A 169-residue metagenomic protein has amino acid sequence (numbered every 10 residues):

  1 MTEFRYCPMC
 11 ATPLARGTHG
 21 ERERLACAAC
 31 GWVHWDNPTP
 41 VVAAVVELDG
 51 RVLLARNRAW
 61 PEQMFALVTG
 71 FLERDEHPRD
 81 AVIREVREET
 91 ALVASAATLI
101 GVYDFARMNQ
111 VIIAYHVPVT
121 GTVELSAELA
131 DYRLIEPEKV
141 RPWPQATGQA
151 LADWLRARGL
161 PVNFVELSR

Functional and structural regions predicted by a protein language model:
T2-A43: Acidic, metal-coordinating catalytic segment for phosphate/diphosphate chemistry, firing primarily on the Nudix
G17-T18, V93-G101: A short coil-to-beta-strand element that immediately follows conserved catalytic motifs
P40-V42, G50, V111-I113, A130: Change "...and in nucleic-acid phosphodiester-cleaving endonucleases..." to "...and in nucleic-acid processing enzymes
V41, E47-E88: Conserved Nudix-box catalytic region and its N-terminal flanking loop in Nudix hydrolases and closely related
Y103-E124, P137, W154-L155: Active-site-adjacent beta-strand/loop module that shapes the phosphate/pyrophosphate-binding cleft
L125-R156: NUDIX/MutT-family hydrolases
D153-R169: Charged phosphate-binding loop/patch that engages nucleotide di/tri-phosphates or the phosphate backbone of nucleic
